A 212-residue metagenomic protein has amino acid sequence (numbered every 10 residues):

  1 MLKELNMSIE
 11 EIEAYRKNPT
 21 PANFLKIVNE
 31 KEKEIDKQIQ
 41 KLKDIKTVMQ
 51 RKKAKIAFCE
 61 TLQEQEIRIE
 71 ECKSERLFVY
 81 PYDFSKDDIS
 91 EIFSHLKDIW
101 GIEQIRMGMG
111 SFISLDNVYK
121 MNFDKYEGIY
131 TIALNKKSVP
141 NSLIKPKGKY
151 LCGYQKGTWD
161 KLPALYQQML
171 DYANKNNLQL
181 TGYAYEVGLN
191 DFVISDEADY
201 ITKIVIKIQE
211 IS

Functional and structural regions predicted by a protein language model:
M1-E13: Short, positively charged
K17-V28, K33-S212: A solvent-exposed interaction/effector surface
